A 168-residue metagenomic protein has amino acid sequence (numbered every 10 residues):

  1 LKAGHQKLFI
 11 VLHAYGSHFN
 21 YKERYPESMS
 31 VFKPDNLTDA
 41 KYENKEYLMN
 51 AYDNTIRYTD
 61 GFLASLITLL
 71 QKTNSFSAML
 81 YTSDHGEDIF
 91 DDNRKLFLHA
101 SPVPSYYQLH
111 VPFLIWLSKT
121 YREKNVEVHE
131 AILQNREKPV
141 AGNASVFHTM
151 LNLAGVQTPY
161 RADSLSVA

Functional and structural regions predicted by a protein language model:
L1-A168: Catalytic domains that recognize anionic headgroups
